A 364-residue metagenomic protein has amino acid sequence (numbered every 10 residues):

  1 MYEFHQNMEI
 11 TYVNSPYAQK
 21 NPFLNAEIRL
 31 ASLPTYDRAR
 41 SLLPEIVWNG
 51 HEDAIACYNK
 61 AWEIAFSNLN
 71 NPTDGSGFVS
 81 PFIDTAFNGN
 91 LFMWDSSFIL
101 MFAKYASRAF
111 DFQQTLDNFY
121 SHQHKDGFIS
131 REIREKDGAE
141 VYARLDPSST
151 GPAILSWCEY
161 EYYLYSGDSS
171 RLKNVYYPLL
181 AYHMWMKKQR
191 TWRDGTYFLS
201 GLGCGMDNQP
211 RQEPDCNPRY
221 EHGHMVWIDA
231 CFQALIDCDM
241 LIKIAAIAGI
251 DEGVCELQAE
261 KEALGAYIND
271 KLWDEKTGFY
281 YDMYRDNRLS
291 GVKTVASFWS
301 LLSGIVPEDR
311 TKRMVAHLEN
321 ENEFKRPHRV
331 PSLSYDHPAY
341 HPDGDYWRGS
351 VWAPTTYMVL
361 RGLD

Functional and structural regions predicted by a protein language model:
M1, H5, S32, S156 (+5 more regions): Solvent-exposed, well-ordered amphipathic alpha-helical segments that flank/support binding or catalytic loops
M1-T35: Ser/Thr/Asn(+Pro)-rich, low-complexity disordered segments
F4-A18, V47-N90, Q114-D146, T191-V226 (+1 more regions): Extended glycan-interaction surfaces of carbohydrate-active proteins
E9, G89-L202, I228-C231, L235 (+1 more regions): Aromatic-rich carbohydrate-recognition surfaces in CAZymes
S32-G50: Short, contiguous pre-domain boundary segments
I46-I55, A103-L116, Y162-L180, I242-E262 (+2 more regions): Structural helix-adjacent loops and short alpha-helical linkers that scaffold large soluble proteins
N217-A248, V254-D270: Internal metal/ion-chelating core segments
M240-K243, I247, A263-Y267, G344-D364: Long, repeat-rich segments with strong aromatic
